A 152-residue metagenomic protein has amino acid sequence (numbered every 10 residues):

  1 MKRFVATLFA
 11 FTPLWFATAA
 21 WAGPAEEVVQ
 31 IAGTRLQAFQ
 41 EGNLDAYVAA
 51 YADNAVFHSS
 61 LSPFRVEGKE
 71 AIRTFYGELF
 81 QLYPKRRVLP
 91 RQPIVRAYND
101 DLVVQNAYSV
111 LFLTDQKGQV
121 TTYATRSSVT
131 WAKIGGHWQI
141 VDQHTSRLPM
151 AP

Functional and structural regions predicted by a protein language model:
M1-F9: Bacterial N-terminal signal peptides that target proteins for export
L8, W15-A50, A151-P152: Short, low-complexity N-terminal intrinsically disordered segments enriched in polar/charged residues
A25-V29, L44-D101, Y108, V120-Y123: A solvent-exposed, acidic/Ser-Thr-rich amphipathic alpha-helical stretch
Y51, S109-L111, H144-R147: Short beta-strand segments enriched in hydrophobic/aromatic residues within well-folded beta-rich domains
V95-V103, Q119, W131-Q139: A short, structured loop/turn motif at beta-sheet edges
L111-D115, W131: Beta-strand elements of well-folded, non-transmembrane domains
D115-G118, M150-P152: A short, polar/proline- and glycine-enriched secondary-structure boundary/capping micro-motif
A124-A151: Short beta-strand edge/turn micro-motifs at domain boundaries
